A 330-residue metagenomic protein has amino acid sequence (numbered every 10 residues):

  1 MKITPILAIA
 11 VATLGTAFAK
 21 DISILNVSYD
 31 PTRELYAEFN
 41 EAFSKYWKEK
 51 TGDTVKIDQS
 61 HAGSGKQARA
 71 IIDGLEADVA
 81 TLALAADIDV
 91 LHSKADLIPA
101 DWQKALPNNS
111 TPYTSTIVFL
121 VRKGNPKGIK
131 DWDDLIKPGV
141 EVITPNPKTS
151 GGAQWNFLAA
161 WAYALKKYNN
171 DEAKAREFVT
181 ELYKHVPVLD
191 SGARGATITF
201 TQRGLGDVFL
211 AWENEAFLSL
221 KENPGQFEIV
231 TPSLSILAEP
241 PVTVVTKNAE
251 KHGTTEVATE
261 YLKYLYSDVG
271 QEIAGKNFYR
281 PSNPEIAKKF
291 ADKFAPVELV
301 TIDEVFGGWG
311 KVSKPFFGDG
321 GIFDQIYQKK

Functional and structural regions predicted by a protein language model:
M1-A8: Sec-dependent signal peptide recognition, specifically the positively charged N-region followed immediately by
A10-A19: Hydrophobic h-region of N-terminal signal peptides that target proteins for export in Gram-negative bacteria
A19-K94, Q103-L106, W212: Early extracytoplasmic/lumenal segment of secretory-pathway proteins
P31-L35, F39, G63, Q67 (+9 more regions): Stable alpha-helical elements in mature extracytoplasmic
G74-T81, G139-E141, R203-V208: Alpha-to-beta junction loops
H92-K166: A conserved helix-loop-strand patch within extracytoplasmic ligand-binding domains of the periplasmic binding
K167-S233: Ligand-binding pocket segment of bilobal, Venus flytrap-like solute-binding proteins
A249-K330: Extracellular/periplasmic juxtamembrane helices and adjacent flexible linkers that interface with membrane partners
